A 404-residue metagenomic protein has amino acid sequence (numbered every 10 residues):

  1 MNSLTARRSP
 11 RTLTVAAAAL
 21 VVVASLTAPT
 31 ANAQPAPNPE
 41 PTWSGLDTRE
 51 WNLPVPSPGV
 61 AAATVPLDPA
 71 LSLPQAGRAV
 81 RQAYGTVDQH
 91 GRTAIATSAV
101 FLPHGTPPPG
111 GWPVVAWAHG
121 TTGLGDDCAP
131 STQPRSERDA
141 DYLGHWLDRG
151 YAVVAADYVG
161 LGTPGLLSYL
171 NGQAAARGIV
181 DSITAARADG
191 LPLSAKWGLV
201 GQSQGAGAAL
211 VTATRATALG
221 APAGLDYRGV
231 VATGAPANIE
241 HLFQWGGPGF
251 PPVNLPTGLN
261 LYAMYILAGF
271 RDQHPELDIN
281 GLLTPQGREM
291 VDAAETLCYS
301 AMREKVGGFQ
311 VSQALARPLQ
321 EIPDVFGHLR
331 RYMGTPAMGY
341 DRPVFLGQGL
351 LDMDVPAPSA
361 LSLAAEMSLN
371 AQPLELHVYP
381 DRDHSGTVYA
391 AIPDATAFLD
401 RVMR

Functional and structural regions predicted by a protein language model:
M1-Q34: Secretory targeting and sorting signals
N32-P107: Catalytic-loop region of hydrolases
P41-L53, T233-A337: Accessory cap/linker subdomain of secreted extracellular hydrolases
D88-D148: Short, surface-exposed "cap/lid" segments of acyl-processing enzymes
Y169-G190: Alpha/beta-hydrolase active-site loop
T184-P256: Primarily recognizes the serine-hydrolase "nucleophile elbow" in alpha/beta-hydrolase and SGNH/GDSL folds
R317-L329, D354, L361-R404: C-terminal catalytic histidine-bearing segment of alpha/beta-hydrolase fold enzymes
Y340, F345-D352: Short beta-strand/loop motif that positions the catalytic acidic residue of the alpha/beta-hydrolase fold
